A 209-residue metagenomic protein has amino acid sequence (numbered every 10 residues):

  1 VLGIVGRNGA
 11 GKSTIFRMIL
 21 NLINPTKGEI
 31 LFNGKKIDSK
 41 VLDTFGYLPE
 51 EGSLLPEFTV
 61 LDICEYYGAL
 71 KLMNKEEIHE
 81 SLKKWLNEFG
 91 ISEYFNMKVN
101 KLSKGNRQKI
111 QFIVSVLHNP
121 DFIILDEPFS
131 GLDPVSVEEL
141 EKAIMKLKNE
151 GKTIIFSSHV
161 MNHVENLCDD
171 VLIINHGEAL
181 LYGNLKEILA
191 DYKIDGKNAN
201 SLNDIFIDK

Functional and structural regions predicted by a protein language model:
L20: Helix-to-loop junction immediately C-terminal to a conserved catalytic motif
G28-D43: Conserved ABC transporter NBD signature motif
E65, E77-Y94: Conserved ABC ATPase "signature" region
K98-L102: Conserved ABC ATPase signature
I123-E127: Catalytic Walker B motif of ABC-type/P-loop ATPase nucleotide-binding domains
Y182-G183: ABC ATPase "signature
